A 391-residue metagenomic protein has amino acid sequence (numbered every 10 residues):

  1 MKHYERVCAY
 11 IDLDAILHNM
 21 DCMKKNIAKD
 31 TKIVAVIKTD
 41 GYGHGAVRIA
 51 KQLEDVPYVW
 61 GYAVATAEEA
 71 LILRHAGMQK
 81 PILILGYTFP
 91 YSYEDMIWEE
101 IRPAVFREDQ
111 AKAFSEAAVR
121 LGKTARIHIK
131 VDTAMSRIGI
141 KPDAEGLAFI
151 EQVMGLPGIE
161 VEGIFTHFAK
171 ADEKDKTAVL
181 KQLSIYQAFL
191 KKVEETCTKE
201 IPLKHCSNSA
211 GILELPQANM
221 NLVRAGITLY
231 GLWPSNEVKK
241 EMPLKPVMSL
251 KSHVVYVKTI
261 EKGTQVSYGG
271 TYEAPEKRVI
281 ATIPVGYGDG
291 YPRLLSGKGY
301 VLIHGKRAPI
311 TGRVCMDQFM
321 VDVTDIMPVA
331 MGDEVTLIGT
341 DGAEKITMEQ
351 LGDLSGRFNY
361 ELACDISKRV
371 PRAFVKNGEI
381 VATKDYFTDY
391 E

Functional and structural regions predicted by a protein language model:
K2-H3, V7-Y10, H18, K25 (+1 more regions): Active-site-proximal beta-alpha core segment in soluble small-molecule metabolic enzymes
K2-L13, L17, E68-E69, T88 (+4 more regions): Active-site anion/phosphate-binding pocket segments in diverse small-molecule metabolic enzymes
